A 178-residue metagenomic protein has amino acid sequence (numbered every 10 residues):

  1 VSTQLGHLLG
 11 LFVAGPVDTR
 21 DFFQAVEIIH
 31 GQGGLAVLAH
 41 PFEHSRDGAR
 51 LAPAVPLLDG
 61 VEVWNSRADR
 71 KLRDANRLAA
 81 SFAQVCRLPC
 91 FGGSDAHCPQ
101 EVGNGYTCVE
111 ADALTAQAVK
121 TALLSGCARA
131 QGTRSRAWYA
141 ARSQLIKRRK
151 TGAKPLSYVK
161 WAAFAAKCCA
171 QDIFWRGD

Functional and structural regions predicted by a protein language model:
S2-P16, F23, E27, H44-D178: Charged catalytic cores and adjacent phosphate/nucleic-acid-binding surfaces used for phosphate/nucleic-acid chemistry
I29-V37, P89: Short beta-strand/loop segments at the ligand-binding rim of alpha/beta enzyme cores
V37-S45: Aromatic-lined carbohydrate-recognition surfaces of secreted/lumenal glycan-active proteins
